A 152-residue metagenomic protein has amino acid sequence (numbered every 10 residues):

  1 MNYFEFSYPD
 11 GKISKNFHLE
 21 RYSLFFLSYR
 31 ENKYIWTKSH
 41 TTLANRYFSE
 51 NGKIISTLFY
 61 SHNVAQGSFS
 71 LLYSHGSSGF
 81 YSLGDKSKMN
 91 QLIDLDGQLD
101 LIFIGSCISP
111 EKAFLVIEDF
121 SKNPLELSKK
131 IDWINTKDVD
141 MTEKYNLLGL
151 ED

Functional and structural regions predicted by a protein language model:
M1-I35, Y73-D152: Acidic, proline/glycine-rich low-complexity IDRs
R30-S78: Amphipathic, interaction-prone secondary-structure segments
